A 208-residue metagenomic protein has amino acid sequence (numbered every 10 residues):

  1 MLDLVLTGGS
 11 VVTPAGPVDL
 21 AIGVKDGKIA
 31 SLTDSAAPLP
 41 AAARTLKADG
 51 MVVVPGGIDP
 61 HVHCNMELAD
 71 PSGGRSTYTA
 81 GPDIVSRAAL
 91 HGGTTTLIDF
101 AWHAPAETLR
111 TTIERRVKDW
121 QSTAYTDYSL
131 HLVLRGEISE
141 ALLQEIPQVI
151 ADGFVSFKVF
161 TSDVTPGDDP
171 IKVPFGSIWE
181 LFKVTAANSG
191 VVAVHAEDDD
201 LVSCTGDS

Functional and structural regions predicted by a protein language model:
L2-G56, G73: Histidine-rich, glycine-flanked metal-binding segment
G9, I22, G27, G50 (+6 more regions): Divalent metal-coordination and catalytic microenvironments
A36, A69-G73, D168, T205: Alpha-helical transmembrane segments and their juxtamembrane interfaces
A48-T123: Metal-associated gating/positioning segment near the N- to mid-region
W102-R115, D119-S208: Histidine/acidic-residue-rich, glycine-tolerant segments that coordinate divalent metal ions
